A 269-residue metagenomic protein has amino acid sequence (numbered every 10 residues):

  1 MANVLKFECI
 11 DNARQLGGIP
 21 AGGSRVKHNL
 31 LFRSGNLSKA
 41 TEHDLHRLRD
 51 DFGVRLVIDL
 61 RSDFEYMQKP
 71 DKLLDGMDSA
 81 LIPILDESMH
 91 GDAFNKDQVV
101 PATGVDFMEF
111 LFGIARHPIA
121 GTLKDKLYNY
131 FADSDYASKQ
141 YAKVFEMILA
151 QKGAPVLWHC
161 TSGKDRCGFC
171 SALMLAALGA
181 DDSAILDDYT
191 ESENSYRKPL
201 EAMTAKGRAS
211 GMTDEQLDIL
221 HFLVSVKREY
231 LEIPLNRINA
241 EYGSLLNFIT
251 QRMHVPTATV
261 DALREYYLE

Functional and structural regions predicted by a protein language model:
M1-L157, F169-E269: Cys-dependent protein tyrosine phosphatase-like superfamily
T161-S162, R166-C167: Ser/Thr-glycine-rich phosphate-binding loops at phosphate-binding pockets of nucleotides, nucleotide cofactors
